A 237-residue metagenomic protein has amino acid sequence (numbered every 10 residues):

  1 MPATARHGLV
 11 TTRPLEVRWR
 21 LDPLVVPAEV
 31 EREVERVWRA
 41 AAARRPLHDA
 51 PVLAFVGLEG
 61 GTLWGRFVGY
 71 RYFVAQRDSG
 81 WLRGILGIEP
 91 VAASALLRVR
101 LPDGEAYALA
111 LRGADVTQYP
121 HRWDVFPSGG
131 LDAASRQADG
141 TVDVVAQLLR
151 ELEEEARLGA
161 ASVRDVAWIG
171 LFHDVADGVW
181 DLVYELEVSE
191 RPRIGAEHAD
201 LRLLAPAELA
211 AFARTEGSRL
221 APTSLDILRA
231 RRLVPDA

Functional and structural regions predicted by a protein language model:
M1-V125, G129-R150, L158-R193, L209-A237: N-terminal leader/linker segments that precede catalytic domains of diphosphate-processing enzymes
E153: Juxtacatalytic substrate-recognition/specificity segment
A196-H198: Solvent-exposed, glycine/polar-rich loop segments of beta-barrel outer-membrane systems
